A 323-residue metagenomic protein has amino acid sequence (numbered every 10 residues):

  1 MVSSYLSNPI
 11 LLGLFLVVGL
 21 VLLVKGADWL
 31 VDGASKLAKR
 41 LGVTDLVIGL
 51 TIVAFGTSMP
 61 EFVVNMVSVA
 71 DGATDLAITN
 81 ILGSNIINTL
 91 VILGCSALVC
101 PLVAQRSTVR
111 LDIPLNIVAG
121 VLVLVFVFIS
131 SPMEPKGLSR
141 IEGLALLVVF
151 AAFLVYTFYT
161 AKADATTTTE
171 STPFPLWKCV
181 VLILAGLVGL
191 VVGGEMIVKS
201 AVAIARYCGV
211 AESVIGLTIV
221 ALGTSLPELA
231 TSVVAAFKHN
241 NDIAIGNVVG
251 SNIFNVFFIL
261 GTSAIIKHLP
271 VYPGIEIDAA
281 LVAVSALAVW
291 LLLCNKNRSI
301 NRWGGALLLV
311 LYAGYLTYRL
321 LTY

Functional and structural regions predicted by a protein language model:
M1-Y323: Hydrophobic alpha-helical segments, chiefly the membrane-spanning helices and signal/signal-anchor peptides
